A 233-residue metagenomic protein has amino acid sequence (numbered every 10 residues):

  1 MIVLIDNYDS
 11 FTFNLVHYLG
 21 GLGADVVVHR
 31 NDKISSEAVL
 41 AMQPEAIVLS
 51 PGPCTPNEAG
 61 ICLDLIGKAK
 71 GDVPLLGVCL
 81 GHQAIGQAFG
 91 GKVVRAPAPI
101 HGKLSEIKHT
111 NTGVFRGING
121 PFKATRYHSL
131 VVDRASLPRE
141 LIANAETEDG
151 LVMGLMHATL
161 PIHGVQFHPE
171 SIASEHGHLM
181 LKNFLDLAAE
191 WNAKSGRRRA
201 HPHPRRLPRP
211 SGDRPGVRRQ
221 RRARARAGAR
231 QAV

Functional and structural regions predicted by a protein language model:
M1-S10, L15, G21, V27 (+3 more regions): RNA-binding accessory domains that recognize and position tRNA/RNA substrates
I2, V26, L75, I162 (+1 more regions): Hydrophobic anchor at the start of a short beta-strand that flanks the dinucleotide cofactor-binding loop
V3, L22, V28-R30, S35 (+3 more regions): A generic "structured core" feature
L19-G20, A69: Hydrophobic alpha-helical packing residues
V26-V28, V93, A143, R221: Generic structural signal for residues in well-ordered beta-strands
A41-G117, P121-K123, L179-N183, G196-V233: Cysteine-nucleophile active-site neighborhood
N111-T159: Catalytic beta-strand/loop cores that center a nucleophilic Ser/Cys/Thr and support acyl-enzyme chemistry
A124, H163-F167: Active-site-proximal beta-strand elements of phosphoester/diester hydrolases
